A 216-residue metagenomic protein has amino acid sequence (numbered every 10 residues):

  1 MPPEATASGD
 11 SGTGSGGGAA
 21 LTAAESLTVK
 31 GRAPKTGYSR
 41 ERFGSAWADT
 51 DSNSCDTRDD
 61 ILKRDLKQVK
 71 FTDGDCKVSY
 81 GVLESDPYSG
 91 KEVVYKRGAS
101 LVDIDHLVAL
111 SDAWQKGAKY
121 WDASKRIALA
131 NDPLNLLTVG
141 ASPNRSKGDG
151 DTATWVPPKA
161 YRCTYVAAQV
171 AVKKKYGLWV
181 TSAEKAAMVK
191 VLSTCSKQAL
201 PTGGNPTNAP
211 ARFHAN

Functional and structural regions predicted by a protein language model:
M1-A33, K190, T194-N216: N-terminal low-complexity, Pro/Thr-rich disordered segments that flank secretion/membrane-targeting signals
G9-P87, K91, G98: Cell wall/extracellular polymer interaction/catalysis modules
P87-N216: Domain-level detector of nuclease and nuclease-like folds in predominantly extracellular/periplasmic contexts
